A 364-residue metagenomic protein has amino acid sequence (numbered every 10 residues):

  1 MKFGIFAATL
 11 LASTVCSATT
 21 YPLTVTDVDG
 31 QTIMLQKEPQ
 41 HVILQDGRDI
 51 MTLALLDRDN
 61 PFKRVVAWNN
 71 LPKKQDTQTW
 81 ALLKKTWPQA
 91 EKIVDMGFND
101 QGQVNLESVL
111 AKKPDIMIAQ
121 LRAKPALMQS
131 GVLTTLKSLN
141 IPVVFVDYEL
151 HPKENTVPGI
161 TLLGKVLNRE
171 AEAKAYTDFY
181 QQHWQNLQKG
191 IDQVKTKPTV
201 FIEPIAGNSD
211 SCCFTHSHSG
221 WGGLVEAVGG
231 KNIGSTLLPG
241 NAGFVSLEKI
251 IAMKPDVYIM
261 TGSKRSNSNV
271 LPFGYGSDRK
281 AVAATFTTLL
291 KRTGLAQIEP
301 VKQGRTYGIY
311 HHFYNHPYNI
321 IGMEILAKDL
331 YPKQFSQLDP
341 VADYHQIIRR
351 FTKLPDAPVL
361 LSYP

Functional and structural regions predicted by a protein language model:
M1-A7: Bacterial N-terminal signal peptides that target proteins for export
A7-L11, I33: Polar low-complexity intrinsically disordered regions enriched in Ser/Thr and small residues
A12-S17: N-terminal signal peptide c-region/cleavage motif recognized by signal peptidases
T19-P364: N-terminal ligand-binding lobe of clamshell/alpha-beta domains
